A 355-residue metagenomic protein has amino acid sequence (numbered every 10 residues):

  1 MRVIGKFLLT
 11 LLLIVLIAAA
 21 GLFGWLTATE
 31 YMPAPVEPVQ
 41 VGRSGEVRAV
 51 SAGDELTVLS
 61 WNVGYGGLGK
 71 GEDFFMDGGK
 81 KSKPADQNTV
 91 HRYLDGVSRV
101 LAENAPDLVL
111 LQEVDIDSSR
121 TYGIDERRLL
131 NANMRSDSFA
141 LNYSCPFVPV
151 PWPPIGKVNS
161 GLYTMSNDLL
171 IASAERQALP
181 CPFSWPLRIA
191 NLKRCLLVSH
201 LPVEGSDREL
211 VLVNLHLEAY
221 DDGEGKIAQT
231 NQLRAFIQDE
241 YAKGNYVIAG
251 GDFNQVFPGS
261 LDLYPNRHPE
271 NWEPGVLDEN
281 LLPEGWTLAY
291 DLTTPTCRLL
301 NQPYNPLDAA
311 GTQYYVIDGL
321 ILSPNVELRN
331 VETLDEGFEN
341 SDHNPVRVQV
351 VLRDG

Functional and structural regions predicted by a protein language model:
R2-A132, F139-N159, D354: N-terminal, active-site-proximal structural segment of metallo-dependent hydrolase catalytic domains
R48-V58, G67, V158, L162-A172 (+5 more regions): Beta-strand-turn-beta hairpins that frame and shape the catalytic cleft of phosphate-ester-processing enzymes
T57-V63, Y93-G123, M165, S199 (+4 more regions): Active-site beta-strand/loop signature of hydrolases that rely on acidic residues for catalysis
F75-D77, D125-L129, Q229-N231, Y264-P269: Glycine-rich, phosphate-binding/catalytic loops in enzymes
K80-Q87, V114-I116, L179-R188, H216-E224: Surface-exposed cleft-lining segments at the edges of enzyme active sites
Q87-L94, K226, T230, A310: A conditional alpha-helix N-cap/helix-loop micro-motif detector
S119-Y122, S136-T164, I189, E224 (+2 more regions): Active site of divalent-metal-dependent phosphoester/diester hydrolases
N142-C145, Q177-S184, L217-A219, L334-F338: Short, solvent-exposed aromatic-acidic interface loops
